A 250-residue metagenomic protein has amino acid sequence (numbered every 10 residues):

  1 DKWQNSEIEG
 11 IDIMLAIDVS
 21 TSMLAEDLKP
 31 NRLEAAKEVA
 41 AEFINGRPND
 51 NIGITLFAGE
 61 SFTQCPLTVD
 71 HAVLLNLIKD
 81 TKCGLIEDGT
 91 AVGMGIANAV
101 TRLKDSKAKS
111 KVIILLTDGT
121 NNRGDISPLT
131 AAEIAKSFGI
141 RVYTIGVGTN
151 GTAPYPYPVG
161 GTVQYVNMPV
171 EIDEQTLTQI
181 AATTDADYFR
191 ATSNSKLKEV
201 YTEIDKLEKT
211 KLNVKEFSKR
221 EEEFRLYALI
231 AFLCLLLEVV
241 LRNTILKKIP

Functional and structural regions predicted by a protein language model:
D1-E7, T210-P250: C-terminal signal-anchor/stop-transfer transmembrane helix together with its immediate cytosolic, Lys/Arg-enriched
D1-K111, I126: Membrane-embedded segments
D12, D187, A191-F224: Juxtamembrane amphipathic/hinge helix adjacent to a transmembrane helix
M14, T55, I114, Y143-I145 (+1 more regions): Hydrophobic/aromatic beta-strand patches that form the interior of the parallel beta-sheet core in alpha/beta enzyme
T21-S22, G59-T63, G119-N122, G148-T152 (+1 more regions): Solvent-exposed loop/turn segments at secondary-structure junctions within structured extracellular/periplasmic domains
G46, L77-G84, R102, S106 (+6 more regions): Conserved, well-folded catalytic cores of nucleic-acid-processing and energy-transducing macromolecular machines
D70-V73, G160-V163, K206-K209: Short, hinge-like loop/turn segments at secondary-structure boundaries
E87, V112, G119-T183: VWA/integrin I-like adhesion module and closely mimicked acidic/polar interface patches used
